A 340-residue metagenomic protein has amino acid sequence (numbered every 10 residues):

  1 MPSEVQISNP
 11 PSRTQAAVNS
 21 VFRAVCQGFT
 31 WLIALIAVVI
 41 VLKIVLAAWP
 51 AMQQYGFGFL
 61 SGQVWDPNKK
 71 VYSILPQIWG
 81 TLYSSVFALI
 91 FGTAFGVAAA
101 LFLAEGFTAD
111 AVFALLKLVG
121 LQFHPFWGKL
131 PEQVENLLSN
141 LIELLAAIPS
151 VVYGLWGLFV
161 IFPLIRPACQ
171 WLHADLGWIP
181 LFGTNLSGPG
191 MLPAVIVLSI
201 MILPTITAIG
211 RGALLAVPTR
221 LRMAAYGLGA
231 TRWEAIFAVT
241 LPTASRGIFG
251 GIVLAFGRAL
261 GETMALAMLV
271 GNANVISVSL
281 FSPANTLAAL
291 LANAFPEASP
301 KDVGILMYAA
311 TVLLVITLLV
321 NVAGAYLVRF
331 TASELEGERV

Functional and structural regions predicted by a protein language model:
M1-T30, V112, L116-F126, G324-V340: Transmembrane alpha-helical segments of polytopic membrane transport and secretion proteins
I7-S20, A24-V25, I44-I90, A109-D110 (+3 more regions): Periplasmic/extracellular loop-to-transmembrane helix junction in inner-membrane transport proteins
Q54-Y72, V112-E135, Y153-I200, G271: Membrane-interfacial helix termini and adjacent extracytoplasmic/periplasmic loops of multi-pass transporters
A88-I142, L155-W156, P163, G324-S333: Transmembrane-helix boundary motif in ABC transporter permease subunits
F95, I142-S150, N185-R211, P242-T243 (+1 more regions): Faces of alpha-helical transmembrane segments in polytopic inner-membrane proteins
L144, I206-G210, V217-P218, Y226 (+1 more regions): Transmembrane alpha-helices
A208-L215, T219, Y226, N293-S299 (+1 more regions): C-terminal transmembrane helix and the adjacent membrane-cytosol boundary/short C-terminal tail of inner/organellar
L266-L314: Interhelical loop and adjacent transmembrane-helix boundary motif in polytopic membrane transport permeases
